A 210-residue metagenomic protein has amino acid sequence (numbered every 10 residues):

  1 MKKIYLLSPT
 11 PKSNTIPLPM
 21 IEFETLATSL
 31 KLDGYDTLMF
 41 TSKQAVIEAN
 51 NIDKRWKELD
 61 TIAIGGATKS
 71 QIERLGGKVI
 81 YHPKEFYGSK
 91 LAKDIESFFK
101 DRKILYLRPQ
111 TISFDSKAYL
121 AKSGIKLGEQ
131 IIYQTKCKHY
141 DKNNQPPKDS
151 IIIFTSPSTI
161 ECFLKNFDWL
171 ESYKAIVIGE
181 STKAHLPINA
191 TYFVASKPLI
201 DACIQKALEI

Functional and structural regions predicted by a protein language model:
M1-I210: Signature of uroporphyrinogen-III synthase
